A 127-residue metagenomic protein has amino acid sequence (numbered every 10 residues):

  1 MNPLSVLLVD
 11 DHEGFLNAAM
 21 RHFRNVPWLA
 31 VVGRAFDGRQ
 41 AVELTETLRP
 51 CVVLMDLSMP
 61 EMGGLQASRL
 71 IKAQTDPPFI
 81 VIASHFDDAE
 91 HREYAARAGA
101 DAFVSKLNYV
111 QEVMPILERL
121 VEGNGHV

Functional and structural regions predicted by a protein language model:
N2-F15, A19, F23: Conserved acidic segment of CheY-like receiver
R34-V52: Acidic, metal-coordinating helix/loop segments flanking the phosphotransfer/catalytic sites of two-component signaling
D37-Q40, M62-Q66: Acidic catalytic/metal-coordinating carboxylates
E43, L65-D76: Short amphipathic alpha-helix used as the core "switch/output" element in two-component signaling
M55-D56: Active-site T/S-Asp motif of two-component receiver
M59: Receiver (REC) domain active-site loop signature in two-component systems and cognate sites in sensor histidine kinases
Q66, D87-V104, N108, P115: Alpha4 helix (beta4-alpha4-beta5 surface) of REC/receiver domains from two-component response regulators
I82-A83: Hydrophobic/aromatic residues positioned on beta-strands within the core alpha/beta folds
